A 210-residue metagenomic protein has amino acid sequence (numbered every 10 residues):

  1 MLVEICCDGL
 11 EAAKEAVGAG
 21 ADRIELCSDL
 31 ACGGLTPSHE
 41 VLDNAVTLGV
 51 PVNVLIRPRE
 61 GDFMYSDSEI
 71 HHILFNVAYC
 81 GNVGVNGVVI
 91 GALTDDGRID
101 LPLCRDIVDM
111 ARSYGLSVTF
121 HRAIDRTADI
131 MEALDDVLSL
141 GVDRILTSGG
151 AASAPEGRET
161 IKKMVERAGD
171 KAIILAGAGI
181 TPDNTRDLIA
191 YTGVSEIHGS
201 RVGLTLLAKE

Functional and structural regions predicted by a protein language model:
M1-E4: Extreme N-terminal starter segment of soluble prokaryotic enzymes
D8-A19, V52-V54, M64-Y79, V118 (+3 more regions): Catalytic cores of alpha/beta
G9-A12, L26, P37-V41: Short N-terminal amphipathic alpha-helix/helix-capping patch enriched in small hydrophobics with frequent Ser/Thr
G9-E11, L30, P58-E60, T94 (+4 more regions): Active-site-proximal loop/turn and secondary-structure-junction residues that shape catalytic pockets, frequently
D22-L35, Y79, V83-D95, L140-P155 (+1 more regions): Glycine-rich phosphate-binding active-site loops on the catalytic face of alpha/beta enzymes
G34-F63, I99-A123, E156-T181: Alpha-helix-loop-beta-strand connector modules within alpha/beta enzyme cores
L42-P102, S139: Active-site beta->alpha loop and helix N-cap motifs at the rims of alpha/beta catalytic domains
I107, A111-A154: Histidine/lysine/aspartate-rich catalytic loop segments that bind and position anionic ligands
